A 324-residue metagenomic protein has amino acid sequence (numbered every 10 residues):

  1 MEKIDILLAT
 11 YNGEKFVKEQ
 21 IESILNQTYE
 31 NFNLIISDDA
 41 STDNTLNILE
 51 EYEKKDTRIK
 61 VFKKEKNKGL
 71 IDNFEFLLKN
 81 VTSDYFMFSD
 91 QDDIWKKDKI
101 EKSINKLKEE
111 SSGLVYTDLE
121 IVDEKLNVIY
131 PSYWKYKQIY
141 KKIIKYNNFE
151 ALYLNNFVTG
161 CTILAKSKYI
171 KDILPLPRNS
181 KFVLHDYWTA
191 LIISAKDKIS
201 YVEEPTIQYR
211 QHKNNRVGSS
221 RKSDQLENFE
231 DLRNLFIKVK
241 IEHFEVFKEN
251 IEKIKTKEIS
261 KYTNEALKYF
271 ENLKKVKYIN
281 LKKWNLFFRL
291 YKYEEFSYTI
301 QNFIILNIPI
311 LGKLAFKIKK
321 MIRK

Functional and structural regions predicted by a protein language model:
E2-D5, L25-I36, N44, T57-K60: Short loop->beta transition adjacent to catalytic acidic/histidine clusters or analogous donor-positioning motifs
G13-N26: Short, well-formed alpha-helical segments that are part of the catalytic scaffolds of diverse glycosyltransferases
D38-N47, K66: A conserved acidic beta->alpha catalytic loop
K64-V81: Glycine-rich, basic loop-to-helix element that forms the pyrophosphate-binding segment of sugar-nucleotide handling
K79, K142-S223: Conserved nucleotide-sugar donor-binding catalytic segment
F86: Short aromatic/hydrophobic "clamp" motif used to bind/position activated sugar donors
K99-Y130: Conserved donor NDP-sugar-binding/catalytic core segment of glycosyltransferases
L174, F182, Q208-K324: C-terminal subregions of glycosyltransferases and related glycan-biosynthesis enzymes
